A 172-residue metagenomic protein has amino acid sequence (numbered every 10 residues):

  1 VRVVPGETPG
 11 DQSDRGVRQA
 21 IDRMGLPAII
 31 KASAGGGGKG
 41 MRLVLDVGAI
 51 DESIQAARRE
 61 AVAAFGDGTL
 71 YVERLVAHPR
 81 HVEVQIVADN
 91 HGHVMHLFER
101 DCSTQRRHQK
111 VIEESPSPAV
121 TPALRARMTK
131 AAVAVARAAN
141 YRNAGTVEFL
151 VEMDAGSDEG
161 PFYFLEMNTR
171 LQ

Functional and structural regions predicted by a protein language model:
V1-V147, V151-Q172: N-terminal beta-alpha lobe that positions the nucleotide/phosphoryl donor in ATP/NTP-coupled carboxylate activation
